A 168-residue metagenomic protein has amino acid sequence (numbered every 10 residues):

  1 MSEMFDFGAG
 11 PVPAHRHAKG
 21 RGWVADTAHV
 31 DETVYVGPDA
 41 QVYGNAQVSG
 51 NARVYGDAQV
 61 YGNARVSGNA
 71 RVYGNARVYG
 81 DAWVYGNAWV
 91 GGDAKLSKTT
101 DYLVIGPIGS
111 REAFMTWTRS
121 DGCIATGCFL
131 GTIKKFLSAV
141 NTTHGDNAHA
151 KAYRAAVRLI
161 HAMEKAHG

Functional and structural regions predicted by a protein language model:
M1-G50, Y55, Y61: Extended, small-residue-rich solenoid/repeat segments and analogous flexible loops that form exposed scaffolds
M1-M4, M115, M163: Detector for methionine-enriched segments
W23, R53, Q59-R65, R71 (+2 more regions): Glycine-rich hexapeptide-repeat left-handed beta-helix
A155-G168: Long, highly charged low-complexity segments enriched in Glu/Asp and Lys/Arg with interspersed Ser/Thr
